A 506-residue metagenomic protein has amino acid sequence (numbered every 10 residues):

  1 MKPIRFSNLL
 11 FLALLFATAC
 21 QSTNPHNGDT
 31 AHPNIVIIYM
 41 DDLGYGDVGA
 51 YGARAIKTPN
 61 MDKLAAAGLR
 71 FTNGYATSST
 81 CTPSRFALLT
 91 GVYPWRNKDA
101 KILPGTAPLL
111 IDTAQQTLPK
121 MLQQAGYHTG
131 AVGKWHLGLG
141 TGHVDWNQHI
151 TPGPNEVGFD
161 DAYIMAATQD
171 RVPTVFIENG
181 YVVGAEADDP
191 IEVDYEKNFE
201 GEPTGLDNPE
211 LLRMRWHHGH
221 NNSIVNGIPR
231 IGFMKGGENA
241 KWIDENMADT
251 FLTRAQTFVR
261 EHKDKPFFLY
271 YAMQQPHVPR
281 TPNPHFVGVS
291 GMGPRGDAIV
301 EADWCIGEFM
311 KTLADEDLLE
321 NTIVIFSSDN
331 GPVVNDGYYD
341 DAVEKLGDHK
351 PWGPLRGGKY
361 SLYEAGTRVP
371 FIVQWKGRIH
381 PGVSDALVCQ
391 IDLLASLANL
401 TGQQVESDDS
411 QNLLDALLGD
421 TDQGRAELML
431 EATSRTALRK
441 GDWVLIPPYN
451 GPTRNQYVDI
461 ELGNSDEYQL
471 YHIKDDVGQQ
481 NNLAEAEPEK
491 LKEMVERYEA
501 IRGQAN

Functional and structural regions predicted by a protein language model:
K2-F11, C20-Q469, V477-N506: Formylglycine-dependent sulfatase
H472: Glycine-rich, acidic loop regions that bind phosphate or pyrophosphate groups
